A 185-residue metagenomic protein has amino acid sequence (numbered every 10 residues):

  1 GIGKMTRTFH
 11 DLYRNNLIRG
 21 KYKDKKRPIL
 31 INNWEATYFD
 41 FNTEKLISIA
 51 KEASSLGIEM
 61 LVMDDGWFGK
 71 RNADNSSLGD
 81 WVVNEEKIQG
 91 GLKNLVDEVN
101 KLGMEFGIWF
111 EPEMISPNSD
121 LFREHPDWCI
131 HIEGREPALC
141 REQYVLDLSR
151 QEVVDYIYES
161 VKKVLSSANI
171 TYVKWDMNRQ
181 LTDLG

Functional and structural regions predicted by a protein language model:
G1-G107, E113-I115, D120-L121, V145: Conserved structural scaffold segments of CAZyme catalytic domains across common CAZy folds
P28, E35, F39, N84-E85 (+2 more regions): Active-site-adjacent "subsite" loops/lids of carbohydrate-active enzymes
I58, N169-I170: A structural motif
L61, V173-W175: Hydrophobic residues within beta-strands of alpha/beta enzymes
G66, I170, N178: Conserved Walker B
G185: Conserved N-terminal phosphate-binding loop of PLP-dependent enzymes in the Aspartate aminotransferase
